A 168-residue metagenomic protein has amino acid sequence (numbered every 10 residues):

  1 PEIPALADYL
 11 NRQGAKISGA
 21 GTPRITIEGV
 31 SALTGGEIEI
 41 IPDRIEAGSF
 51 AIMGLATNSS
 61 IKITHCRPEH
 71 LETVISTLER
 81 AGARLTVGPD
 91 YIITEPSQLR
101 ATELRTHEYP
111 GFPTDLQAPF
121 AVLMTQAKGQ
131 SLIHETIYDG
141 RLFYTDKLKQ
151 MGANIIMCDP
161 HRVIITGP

Functional and structural regions predicted by a protein language model:
P1-P168: Short, structured segments at the rim of ligand-binding sites
